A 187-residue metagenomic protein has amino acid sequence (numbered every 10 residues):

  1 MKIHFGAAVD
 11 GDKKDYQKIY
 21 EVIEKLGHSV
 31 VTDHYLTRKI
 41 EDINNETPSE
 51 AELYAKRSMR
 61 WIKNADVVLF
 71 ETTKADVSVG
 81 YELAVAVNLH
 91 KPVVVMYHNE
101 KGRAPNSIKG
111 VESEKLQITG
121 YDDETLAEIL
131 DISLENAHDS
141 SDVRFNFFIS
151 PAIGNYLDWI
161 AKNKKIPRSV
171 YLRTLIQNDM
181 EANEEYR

Functional and structural regions predicted by a protein language model:
M1-E41: Conserved N-terminal substructure of TIR/SEFIR domains
H28-N64, R103-A137: Extended, non-globular alpha-helical segments
W61-E82: Conserved beta-strand-loop-alpha-helix hinge of the TIR/SEFIR fold
A75-V95: Amphipathic helical hotspot of TIR/SEFIR-family domains
Y97-R103: Short beta-alpha junction loops
I132-A152, D158-A161: Short Lys/Arg-rich basic patches
K164-R187: Short, basic amphipathic alpha-helical segments that act as recognition/interaction helices in nucleic-acid-binding
